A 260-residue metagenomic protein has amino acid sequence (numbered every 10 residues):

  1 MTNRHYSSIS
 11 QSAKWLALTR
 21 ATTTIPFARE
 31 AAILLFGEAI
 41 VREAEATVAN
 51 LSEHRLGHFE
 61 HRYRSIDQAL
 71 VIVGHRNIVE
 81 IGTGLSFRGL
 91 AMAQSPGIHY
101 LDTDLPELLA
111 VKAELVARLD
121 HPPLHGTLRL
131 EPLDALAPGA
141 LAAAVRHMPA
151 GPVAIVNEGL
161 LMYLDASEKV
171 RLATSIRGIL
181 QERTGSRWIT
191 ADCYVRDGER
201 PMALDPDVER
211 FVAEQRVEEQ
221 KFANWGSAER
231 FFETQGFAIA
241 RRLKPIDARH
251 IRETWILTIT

Functional and structural regions predicted by a protein language model:
M1-V79, T83-E131, G139, P149: Rossmann-like AdoMet
A140-L141, Y163-G178: A short, conserved alpha-helix within the catalytic core of class I
A142-I155: A short acidic, Gly/Pro-enriched loop at the edge of an enzyme's catalytic core that lines a small-molecule cofactor
P152-E168: A short SAM/SAH-binding and catalytic strip from SAM-dependent methyltransferases
A154, A173, G178-R196: Conserved beta-strand signature within the Rossmann-like core of class I S-adenosyl-L-methionine
L164, R210-W225: Acceptor-substrate binding/catalytic loop of class I
E218-R242: Short alpha-helix
K244-T260: Core SAM-dependent methyltransferase catalytic element
